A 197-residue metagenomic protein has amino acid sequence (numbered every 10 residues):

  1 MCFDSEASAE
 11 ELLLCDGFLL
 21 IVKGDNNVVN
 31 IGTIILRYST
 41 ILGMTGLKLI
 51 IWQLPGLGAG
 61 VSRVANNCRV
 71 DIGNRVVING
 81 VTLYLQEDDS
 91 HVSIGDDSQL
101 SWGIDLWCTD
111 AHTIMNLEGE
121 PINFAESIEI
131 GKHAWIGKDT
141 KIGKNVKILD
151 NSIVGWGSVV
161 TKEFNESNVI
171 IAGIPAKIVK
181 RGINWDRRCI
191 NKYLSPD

Functional and structural regions predicted by a protein language model:
M1-C15: N-terminal segments that cap or nucleate solenoid repeat domains
M1-C2, K180, S195-D197: Membrane-proximal basic amphipathic "stem/tether" segments
F18-K147, I174, G182-I183: Flexible, glycine/small-residue-enriched loop-and-beta-strand segment within the central core of proteins
W135, I153-V154, I170-A172: Short-chain dehydrogenase/reductase
T140-S152, S158-T161: Beta-rich strand-turn-strand
T161-N168: Gly/Pro- and small hydrophobic-enriched strand-loop and loop-to-helix capping segments that sit at the rims
N168-C189: Conserved beta-strand-loop-alpha-helix hinge in the C-terminal portion of ABC ATPase nucleotide-binding domains
R187-D197: Charged, low-complexity C-terminal accessory regions
